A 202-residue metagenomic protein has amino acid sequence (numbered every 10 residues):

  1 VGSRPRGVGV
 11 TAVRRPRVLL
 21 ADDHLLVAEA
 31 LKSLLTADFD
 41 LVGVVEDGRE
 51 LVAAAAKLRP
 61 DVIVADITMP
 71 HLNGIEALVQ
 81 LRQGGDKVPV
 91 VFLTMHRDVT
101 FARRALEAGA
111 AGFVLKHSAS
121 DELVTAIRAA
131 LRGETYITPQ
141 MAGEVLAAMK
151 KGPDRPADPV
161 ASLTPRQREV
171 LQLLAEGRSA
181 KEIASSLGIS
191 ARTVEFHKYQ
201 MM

Functional and structural regions predicted by a protein language model:
L25-G43: Two-component/phosphorelay signaling modules centered on CheY-like receiver
F39-R49, A54: Short hydrophobic/Thr-rich beta-strand motif most characteristic of the beta2 strand and flanking loop of CheY-like
D47-E50, H71-E76, R97: Acidic catalytic/metal-coordinating carboxylates
A53, I75-K87: Short amphipathic alpha-helix used as the core "switch/output" element in two-component signaling
L58-V64: Active-site beta3 strand of CheY-like receiver
D66, T94: Active-site residues of response regulator receiver
T100-E107, A111-E169: Short, flexible helix-to-coil linker/hinge segments that flank and couple to helix-turn-helix
G177-M202: Recognition helix of helix-turn-helix DNA-binding domains
